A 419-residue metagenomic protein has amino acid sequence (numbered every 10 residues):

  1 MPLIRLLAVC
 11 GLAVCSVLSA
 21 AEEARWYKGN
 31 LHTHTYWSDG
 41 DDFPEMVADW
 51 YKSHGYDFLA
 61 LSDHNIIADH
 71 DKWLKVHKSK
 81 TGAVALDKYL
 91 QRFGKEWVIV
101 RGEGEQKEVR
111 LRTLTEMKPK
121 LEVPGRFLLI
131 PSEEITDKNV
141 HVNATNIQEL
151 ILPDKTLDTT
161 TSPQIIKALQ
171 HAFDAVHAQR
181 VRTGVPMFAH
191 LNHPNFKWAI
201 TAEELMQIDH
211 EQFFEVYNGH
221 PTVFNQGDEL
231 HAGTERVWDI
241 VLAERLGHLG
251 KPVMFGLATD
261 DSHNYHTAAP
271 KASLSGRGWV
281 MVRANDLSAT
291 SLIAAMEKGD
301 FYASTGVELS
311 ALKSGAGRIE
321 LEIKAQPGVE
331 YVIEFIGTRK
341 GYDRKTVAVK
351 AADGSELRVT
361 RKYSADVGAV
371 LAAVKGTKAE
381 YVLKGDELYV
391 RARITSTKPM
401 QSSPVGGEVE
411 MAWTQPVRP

Functional and structural regions predicted by a protein language model:
I4-S16: Bacterial N-terminal signal peptides
R5, S19-E23, S38, P44-A48 (+2 more regions): C-terminal functional module detector
L6, S53, Q207-I208, D386: Alpha-helix termination/capping residues and helix-transition junctions
E22-N192, K197-T201, N218-R236, E244 (+3 more regions): A metal-dependent hydrolase metal-coordination microenvironment
F58, F213, Y389-R391: Residues at the N-termini of beta-strands
W73-H77, E204-Q207, A272-S273: Short low-complexity, flexible loop/linker segments enriched in glycine and/or proline with clustered acidic
E203-V223, S275, M281-S291: Structural recognition of alpha->loop->beta junctions
M206-E211, E229-D239: Surface-exposed substrate-engagement region within the catalytic domains of secreted or surface-exposed extracellular
